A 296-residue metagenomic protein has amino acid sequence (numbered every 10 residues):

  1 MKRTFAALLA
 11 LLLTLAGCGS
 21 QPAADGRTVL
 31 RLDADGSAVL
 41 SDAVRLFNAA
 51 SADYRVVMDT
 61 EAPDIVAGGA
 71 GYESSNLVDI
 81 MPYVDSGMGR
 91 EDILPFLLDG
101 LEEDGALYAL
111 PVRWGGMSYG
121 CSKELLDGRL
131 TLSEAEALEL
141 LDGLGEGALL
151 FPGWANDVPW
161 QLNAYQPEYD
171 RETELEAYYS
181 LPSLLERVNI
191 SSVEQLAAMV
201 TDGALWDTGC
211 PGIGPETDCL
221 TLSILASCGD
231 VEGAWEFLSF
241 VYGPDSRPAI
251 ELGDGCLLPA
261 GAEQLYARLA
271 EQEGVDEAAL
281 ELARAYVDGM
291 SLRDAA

Functional and structural regions predicted by a protein language model:
M1, L13-A70: Conserved N-terminal structural module of periplasmic/extracytoplasmic solute-binding proteins
K2-A10: Sec-dependent signal peptide recognition, specifically the positively charged N-region followed immediately by
C18, L220-A295: Mature extracytoplasmic/periplasmic domains
L40-V44, N48, L77, L98 (+5 more regions): Extracytoplasmic/secreted envelope proteins and their assembly/folding machinery, especially bacterial periplasmic
R45-D53, D85, E102, S122 (+4 more regions): Sec-exported extracytoplasmic/periplasmic mature domains
G69-S118: Hinge/lid segment of periplasmic solute-binding proteins
E102-L185, L196, A226-E232: Helix-loop-helix "hinge/cap" segment bordering the ligand-binding cleft or interdomain interface
E174-P248: Extracytoplasmic/periplasmic substrate-binding proteins
